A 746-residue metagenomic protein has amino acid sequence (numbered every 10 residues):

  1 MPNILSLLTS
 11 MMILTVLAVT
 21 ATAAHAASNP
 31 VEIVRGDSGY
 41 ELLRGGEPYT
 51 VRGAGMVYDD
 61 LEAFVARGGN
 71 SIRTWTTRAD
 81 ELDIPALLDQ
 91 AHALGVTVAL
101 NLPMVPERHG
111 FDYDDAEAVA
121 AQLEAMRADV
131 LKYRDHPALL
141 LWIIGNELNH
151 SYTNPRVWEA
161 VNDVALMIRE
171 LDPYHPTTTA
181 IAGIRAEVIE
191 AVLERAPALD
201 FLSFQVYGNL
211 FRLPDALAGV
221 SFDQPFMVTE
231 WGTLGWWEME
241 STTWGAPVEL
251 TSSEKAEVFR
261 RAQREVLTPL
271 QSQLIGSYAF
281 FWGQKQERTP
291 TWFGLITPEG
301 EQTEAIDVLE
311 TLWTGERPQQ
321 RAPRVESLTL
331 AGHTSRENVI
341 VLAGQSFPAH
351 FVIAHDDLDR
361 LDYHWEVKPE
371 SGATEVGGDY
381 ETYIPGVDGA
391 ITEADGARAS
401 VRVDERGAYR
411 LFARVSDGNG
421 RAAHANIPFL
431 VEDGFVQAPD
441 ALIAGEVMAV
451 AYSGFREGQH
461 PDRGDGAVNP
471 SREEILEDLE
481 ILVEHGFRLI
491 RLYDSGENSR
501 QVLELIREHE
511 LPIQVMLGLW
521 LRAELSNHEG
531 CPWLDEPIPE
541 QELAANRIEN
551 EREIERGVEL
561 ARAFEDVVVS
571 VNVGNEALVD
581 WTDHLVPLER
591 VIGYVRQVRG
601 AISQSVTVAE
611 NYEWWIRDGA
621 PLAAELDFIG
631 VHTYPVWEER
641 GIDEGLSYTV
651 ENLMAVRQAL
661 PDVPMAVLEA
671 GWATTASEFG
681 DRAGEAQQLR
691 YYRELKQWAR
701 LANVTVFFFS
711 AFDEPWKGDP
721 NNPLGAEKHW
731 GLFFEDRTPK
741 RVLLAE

Functional and structural regions predicted by a protein language model:
N29-D59, V436-E477: Boundary/entry segment of secreted carbohydrate-active catalytic domains
I33-D37, E41-L199, R212, F222 (+7 more regions): Active-site mouth of glycoside hydrolases
I33-M56, E62-A66, R78-L82, G95-R127 (+4 more regions): Extended substrate-binding grooves/exosites of carbohydrate-active enzymes
V164-P269, G294, G600-M665, A676-R693: Extracellular glycoside hydrolase catalytic/binding regions
F280-H350, G377-D379, G396, A408-G445 (+2 more regions): Aromatic-rich peripheral "rim/lid" segments of glycoside hydrolase catalytic domains that contact and position glycan
F351-D357, P369-S371, D417: Extracellular acidic, Ser/Thr/Pro-rich low-complexity tracts
H355, V401-E405: Residue-level recognition of secondary-structure-to-loop junctions
Y363-W365: Short beta-strand elements bearing conserved aromatic residues within extracellular beta-rich modules
